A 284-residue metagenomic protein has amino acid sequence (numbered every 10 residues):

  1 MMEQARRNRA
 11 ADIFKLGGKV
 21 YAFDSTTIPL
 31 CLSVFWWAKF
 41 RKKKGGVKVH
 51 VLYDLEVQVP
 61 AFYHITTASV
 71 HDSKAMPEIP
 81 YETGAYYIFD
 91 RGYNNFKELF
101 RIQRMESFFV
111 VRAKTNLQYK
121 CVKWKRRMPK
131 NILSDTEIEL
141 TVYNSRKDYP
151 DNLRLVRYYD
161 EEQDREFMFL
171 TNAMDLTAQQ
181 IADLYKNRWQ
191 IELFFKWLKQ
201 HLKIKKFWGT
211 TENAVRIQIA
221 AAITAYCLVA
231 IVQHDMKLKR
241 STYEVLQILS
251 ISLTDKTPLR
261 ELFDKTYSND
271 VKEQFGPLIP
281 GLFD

Functional and structural regions predicted by a protein language model:
M1, N8-D284: Single, function-defining residue in the core of a domain
